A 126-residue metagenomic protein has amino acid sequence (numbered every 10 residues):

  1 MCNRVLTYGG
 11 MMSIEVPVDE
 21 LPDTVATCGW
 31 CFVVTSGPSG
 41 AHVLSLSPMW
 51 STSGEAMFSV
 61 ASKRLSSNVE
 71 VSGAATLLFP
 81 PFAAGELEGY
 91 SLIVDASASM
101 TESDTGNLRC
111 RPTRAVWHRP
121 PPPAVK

Functional and structural regions predicted by a protein language model:
C2-K126: Binding-site signature for planar aromatic cofactors or substrates
